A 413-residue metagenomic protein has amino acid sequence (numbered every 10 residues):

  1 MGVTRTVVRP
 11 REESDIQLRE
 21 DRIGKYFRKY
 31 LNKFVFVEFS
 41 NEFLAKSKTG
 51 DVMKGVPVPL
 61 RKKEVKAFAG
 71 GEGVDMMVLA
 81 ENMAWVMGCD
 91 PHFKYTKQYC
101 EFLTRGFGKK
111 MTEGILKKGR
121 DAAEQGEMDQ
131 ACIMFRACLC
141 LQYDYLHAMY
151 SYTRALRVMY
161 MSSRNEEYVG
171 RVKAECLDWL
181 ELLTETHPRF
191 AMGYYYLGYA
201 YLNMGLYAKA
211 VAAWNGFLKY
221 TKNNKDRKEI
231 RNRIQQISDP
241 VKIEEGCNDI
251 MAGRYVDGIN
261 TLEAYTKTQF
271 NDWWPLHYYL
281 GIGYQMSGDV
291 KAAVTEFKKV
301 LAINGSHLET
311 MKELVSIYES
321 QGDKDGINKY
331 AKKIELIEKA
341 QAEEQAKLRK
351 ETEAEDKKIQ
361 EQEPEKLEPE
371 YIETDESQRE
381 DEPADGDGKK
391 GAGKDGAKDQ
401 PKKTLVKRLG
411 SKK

Functional and structural regions predicted by a protein language model:
E113, H147, M192, D226 (+4 more regions): Start-of-helix register in tetratricopeptide repeats
C138, L182-L183, F217, Y265-T266 (+2 more regions): Canonical positions in the second alpha-helix
L141, T186, Y220, T268-Q269 (+2 more regions): Structural marker of alpha-solenoid helical repeat scaffolds
